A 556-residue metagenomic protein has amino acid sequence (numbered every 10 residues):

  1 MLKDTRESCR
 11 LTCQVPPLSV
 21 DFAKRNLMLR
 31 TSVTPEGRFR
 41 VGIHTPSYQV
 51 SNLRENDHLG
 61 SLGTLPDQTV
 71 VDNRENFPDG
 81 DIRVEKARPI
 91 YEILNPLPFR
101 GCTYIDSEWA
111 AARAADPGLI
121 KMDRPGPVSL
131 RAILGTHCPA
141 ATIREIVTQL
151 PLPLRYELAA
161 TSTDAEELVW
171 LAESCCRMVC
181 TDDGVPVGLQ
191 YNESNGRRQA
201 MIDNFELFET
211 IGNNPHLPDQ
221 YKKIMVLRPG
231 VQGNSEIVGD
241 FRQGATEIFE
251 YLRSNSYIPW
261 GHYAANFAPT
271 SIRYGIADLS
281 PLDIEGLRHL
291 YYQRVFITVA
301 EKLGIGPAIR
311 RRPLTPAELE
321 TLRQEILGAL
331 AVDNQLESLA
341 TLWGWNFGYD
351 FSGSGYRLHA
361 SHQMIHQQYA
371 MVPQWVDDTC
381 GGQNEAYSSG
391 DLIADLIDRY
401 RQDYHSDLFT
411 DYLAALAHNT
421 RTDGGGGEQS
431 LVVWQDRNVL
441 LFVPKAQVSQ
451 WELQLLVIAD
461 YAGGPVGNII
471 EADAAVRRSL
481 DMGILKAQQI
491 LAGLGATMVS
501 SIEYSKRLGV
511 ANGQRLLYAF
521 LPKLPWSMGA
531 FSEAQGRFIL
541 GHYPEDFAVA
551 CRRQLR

Functional and structural regions predicted by a protein language model:
M1-R556: HIT superfamily nucleotide-processing domains
